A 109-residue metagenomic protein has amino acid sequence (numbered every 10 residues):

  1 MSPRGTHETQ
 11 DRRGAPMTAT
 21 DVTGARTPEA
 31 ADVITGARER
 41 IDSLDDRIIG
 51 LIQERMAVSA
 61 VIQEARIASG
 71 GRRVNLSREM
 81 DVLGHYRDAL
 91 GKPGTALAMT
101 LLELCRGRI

Functional and structural regions predicted by a protein language model:
S2-I109: Domain-level signature for soluble enzymes in the chorismate/prephenate branch of the shikimate pathway
